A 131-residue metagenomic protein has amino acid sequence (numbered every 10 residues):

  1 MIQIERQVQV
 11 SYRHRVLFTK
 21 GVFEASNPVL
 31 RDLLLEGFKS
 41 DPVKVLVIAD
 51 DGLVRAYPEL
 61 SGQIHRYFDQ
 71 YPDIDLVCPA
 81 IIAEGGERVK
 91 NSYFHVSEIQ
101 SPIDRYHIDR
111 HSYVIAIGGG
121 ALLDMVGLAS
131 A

Functional and structural regions predicted by a protein language model:
M1-S112: ATP/NTP phosphate-donor binding region
Y106-S130: A short, small-residue-rich loop immediately preceding and capping a beta-strand
